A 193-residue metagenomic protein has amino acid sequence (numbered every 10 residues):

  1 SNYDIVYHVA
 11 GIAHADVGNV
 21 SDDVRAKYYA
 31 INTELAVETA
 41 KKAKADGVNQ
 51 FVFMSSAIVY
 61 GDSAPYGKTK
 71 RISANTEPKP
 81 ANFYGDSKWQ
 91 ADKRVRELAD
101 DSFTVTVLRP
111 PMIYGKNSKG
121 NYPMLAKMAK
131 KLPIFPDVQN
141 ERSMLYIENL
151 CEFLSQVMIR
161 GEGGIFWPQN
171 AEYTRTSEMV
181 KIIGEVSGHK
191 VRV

Functional and structural regions predicted by a protein language model:
N2-E34, E38-D46, Y60-D62: NAD(P)H-binding glycine-rich loop region in Rossmannoid oxidoreductase-like domains and their noncatalytic homologs
A13, A57-A64, P78, P111-Y114 (+1 more regions): Active-site segment of SDR-like NAD(P)-dependent oxidoreductases
K27-E38, P78, N82, D86-S87 (+1 more regions): Glycine-rich NAD(P)-binding loop of the Rossmann-fold in SDR/ketoreductase-type enzymes
V37-F83, T106: Conserved Rossmann-fold NAD(P)-dependent oxidoreductase catalytic core, especially the SDR/UDP-sugar
Y60-G61, F103-M124: Flexible, glycine-rich beta-alpha linker
K79-T106: Active-site Tyr-X1-5-Lys
K127-L145, N149, Q156, W167-Q169: A conserved pocket-lining segment of Rossmann-fold NAD(P)-dependent short-chain dehydrogenase/reductase
Q156-V193: Mid/C-terminal beta-alpha module of Rossmann-like enzyme folds, strongest in SDR-family dehydrogenases/epimerases
